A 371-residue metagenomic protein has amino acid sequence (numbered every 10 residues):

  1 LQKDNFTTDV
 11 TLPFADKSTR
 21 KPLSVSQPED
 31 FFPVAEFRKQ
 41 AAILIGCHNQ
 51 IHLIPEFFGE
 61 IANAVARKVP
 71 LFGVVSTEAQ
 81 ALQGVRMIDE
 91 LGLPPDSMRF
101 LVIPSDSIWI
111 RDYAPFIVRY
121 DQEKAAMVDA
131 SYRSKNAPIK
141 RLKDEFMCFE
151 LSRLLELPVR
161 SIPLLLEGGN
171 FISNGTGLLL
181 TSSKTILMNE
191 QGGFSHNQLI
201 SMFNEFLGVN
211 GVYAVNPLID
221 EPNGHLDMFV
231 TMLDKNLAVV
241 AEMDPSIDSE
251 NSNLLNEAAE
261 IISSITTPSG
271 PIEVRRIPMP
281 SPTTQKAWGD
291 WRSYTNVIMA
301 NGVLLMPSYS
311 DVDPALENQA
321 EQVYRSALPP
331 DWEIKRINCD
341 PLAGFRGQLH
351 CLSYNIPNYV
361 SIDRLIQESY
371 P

Functional and structural regions predicted by a protein language model:
L1-P371: The feature marks the mature, well-folded catalytic cores of soluble enzymes
